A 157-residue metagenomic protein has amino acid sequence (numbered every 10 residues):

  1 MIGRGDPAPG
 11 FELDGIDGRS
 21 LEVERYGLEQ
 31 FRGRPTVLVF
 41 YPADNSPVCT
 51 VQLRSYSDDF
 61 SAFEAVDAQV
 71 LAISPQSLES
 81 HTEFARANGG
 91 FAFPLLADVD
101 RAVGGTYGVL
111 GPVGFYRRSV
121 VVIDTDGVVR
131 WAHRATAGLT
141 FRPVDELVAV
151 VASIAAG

Functional and structural regions predicted by a protein language model:
M1-G157: Chalcogenol-based redox active-site neighborhoods
